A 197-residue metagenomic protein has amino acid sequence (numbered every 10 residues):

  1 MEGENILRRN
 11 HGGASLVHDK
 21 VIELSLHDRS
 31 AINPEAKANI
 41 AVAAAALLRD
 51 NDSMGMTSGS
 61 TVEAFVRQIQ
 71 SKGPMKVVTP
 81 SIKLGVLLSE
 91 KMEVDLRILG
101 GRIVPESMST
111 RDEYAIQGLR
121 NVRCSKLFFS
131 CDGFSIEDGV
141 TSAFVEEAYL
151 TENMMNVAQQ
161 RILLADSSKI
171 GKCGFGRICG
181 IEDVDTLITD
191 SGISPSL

Functional and structural regions predicted by a protein language model:
M1-G55, S60, V66-P74, I82 (+1 more regions): HTH-adjacent hinge/linker in prokaryotic transcriptional regulators
R9, I82-L197: Conserved phosphate- and dinucleotide-binding cores of soluble alpha/beta proteins, encompassing both enzyme active
N33, K37, S58, V78 (+2 more regions): Short, conserved glycine- and acidic-residue-centered signature motifs in active-site or ligand-binding loops
